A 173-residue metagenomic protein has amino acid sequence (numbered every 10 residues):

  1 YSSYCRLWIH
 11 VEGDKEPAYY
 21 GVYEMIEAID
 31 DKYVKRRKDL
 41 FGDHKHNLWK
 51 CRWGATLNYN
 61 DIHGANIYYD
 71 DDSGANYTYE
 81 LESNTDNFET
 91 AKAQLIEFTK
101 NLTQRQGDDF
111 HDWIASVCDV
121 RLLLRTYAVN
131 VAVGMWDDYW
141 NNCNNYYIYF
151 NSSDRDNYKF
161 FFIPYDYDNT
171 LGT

Functional and structural regions predicted by a protein language model:
Y1-T173: Phosphate/dinucleotide-binding and metal-coordinating scaffold of catalytic cores in nucleotide-dependent enzymes
